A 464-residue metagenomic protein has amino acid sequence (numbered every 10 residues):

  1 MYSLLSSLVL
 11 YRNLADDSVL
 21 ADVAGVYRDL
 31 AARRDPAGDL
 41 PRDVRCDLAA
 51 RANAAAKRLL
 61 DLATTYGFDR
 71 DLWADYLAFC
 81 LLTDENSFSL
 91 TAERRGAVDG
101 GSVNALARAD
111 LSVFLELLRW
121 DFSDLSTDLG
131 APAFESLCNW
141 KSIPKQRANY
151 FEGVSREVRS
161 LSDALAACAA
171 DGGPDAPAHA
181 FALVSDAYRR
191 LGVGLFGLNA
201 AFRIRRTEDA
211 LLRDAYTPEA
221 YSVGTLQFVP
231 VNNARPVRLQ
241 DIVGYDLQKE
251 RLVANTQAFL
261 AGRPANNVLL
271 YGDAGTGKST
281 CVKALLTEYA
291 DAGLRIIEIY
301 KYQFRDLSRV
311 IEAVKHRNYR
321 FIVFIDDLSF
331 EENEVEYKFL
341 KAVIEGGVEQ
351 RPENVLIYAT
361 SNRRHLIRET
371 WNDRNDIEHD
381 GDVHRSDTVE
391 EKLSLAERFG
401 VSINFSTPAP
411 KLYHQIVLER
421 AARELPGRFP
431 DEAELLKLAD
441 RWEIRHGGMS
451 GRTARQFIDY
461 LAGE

Functional and structural regions predicted by a protein language model:
M1-D241: AAA+ P-loop ATPase mechanoenzymes
V231-V268: Pre-Walker A (pre-P-loop) alpha-helix and adjacent loop at the N terminus of AAA/AAA+ ATPase modules, a conserved
P236-L239, S279-Y302, R368-T370: Conserved P-loop NTPase mechanochemical-coupling segment
R263-V282: Walker A/P-loop nucleotide-binding motif
T287-F321, S329-N333: AAA+/P-loop NTPase substrate/partner-engagement loops
H316, E331-G381: Conserved catalytic/switch belt of AAA+ P-loop NTPases
E378-L393, G400-H414: Conserved AAA+ ATPase "SRH/arginine-finger" region at the nucleotide-binding site
S402, S406-E464: C-terminal alpha-helical "lid" subdomain
